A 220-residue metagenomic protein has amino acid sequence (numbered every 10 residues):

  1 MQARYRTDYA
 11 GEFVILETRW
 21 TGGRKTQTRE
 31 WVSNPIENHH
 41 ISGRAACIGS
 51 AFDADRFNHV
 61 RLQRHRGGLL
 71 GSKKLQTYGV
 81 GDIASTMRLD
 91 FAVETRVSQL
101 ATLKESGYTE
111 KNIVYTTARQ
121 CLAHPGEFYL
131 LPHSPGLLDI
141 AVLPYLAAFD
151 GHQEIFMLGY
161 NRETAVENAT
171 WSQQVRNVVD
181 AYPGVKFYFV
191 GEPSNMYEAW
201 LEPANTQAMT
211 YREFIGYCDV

Functional and structural regions predicted by a protein language model:
M1-V220: Metal-ion/cofactor- or nucleotide/acyl-coenzyme-handling active-site neighborhoods
